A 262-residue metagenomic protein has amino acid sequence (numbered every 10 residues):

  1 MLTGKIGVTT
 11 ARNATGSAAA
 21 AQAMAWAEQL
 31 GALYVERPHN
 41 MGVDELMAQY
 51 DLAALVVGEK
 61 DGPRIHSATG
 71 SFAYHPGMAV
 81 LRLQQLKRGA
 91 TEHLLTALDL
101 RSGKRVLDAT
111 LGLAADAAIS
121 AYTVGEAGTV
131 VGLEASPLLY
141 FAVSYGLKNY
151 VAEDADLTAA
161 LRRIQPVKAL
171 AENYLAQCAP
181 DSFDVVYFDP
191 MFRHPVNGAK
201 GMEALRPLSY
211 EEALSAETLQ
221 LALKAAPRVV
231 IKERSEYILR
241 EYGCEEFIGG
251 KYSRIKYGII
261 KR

Functional and structural regions predicted by a protein language model:
M1-G103, A114: S-adenosyl-L-methionine
D51-A54, D184, P227: Conserved acidic residues
D99-R105, E126, D181: Short helix-loop-beta connector
G103-A114, V131: Conserved class I S-adenosyl-L-methionine
L113-A127: Conserved SAM-binding loop of SAM-dependent methyltransferases across substrates and taxa, primarily the Class I
L133-V185: S-adenosyl-L-methionine
P137, P190-T218: Mobile active-site "lid"/loop adjacent to the S-adenosyl-L-methionine
S215-K261: Conserved Class I SAM-dependent methyltransferase catalytic core
